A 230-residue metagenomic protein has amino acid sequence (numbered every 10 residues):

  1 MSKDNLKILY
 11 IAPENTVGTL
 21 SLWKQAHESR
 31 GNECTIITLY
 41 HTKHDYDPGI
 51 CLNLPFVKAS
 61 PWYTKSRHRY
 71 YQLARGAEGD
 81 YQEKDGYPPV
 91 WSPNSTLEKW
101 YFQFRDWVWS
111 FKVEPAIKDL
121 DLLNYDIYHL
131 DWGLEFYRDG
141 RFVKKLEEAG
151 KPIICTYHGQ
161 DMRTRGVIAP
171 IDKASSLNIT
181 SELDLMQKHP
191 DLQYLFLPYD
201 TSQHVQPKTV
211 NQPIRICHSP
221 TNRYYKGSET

Functional and structural regions predicted by a protein language model:
M1-D4, T201-R215: Nucleotide-sugar donor-binding and catalytic loop/hinge architecture of NDP-sugar-dependent glycosyltransferases
M1-P55: N-terminal subdomain of nucleotide-sugar transferases
L9, P207-T230: Conserved donor-binding/catalytic core segment of Leloir-type glycosyltransferases
I11, I37, D131, T156 (+1 more regions): Short hydrophobic segments within beta-strands
N15-T16, G133-Y137, M162, N222-K226: Short acidic, S/G/P-rich loop/turn micro-motifs used as interaction or catalytic elements
C34-T35, P152-I154, L192: Hydrophobic anchor at the start of a short beta-strand that flanks the dinucleotide cofactor-binding loop
H41-T42, D184-L185, Y194-Q206: Short beta-strand->alpha-helix junction loop in the catalytic core of nucleotide-activated group-transfer enzymes
C51-L54, T64-A174, T180-M186: Extended catalytic core of nucleotide-activated donor transferases of GT-like folds
